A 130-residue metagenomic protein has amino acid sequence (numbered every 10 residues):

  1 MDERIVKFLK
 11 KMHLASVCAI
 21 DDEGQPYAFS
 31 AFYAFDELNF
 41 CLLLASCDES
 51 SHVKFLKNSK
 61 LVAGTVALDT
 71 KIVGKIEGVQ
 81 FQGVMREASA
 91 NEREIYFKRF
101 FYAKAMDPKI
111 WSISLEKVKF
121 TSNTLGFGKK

Functional and structural regions predicted by a protein language model:
M1-S16: Extreme N-terminal tail/first-helix region
M12-D48, A63-V66: Short beta-strand segments
A31-A34, K71-K75: Short, flexible, solvent-exposed loop/turn segments with mixed acidic/basic and small polar residues
S46-D48, N58-D69, E77-R86: Active-site-adjacent structural patch at catalytic or cofactor/ligand-binding sites
S46-S50, A63-L68, N91-Y102: Short acidic (Asp/Glu) patches
D48-H52, T70-K71, F127-G128: Short, surface-exposed beta-strand-loop junctions and turns on beta-sheet-rich folds
V73-K130: Charged, gly/pro-rich active-site loop segments
